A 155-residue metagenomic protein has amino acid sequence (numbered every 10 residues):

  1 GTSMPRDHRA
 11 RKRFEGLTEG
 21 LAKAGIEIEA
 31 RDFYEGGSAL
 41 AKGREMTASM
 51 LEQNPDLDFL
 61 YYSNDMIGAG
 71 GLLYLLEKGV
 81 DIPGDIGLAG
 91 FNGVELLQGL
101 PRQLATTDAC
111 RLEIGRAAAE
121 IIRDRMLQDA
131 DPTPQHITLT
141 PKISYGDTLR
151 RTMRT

Functional and structural regions predicted by a protein language model:
G1-T155: Bacterial carbohydrate/catabolite-sensing allosteric modules
